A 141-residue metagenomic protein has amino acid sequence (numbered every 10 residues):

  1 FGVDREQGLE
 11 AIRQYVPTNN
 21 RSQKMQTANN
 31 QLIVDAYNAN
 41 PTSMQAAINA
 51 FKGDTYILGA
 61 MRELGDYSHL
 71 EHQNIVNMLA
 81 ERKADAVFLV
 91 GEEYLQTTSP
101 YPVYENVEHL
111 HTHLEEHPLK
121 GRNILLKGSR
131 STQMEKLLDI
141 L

Functional and structural regions predicted by a protein language model:
F1-L141: ATP-dependent carboxylate-amine ligase
